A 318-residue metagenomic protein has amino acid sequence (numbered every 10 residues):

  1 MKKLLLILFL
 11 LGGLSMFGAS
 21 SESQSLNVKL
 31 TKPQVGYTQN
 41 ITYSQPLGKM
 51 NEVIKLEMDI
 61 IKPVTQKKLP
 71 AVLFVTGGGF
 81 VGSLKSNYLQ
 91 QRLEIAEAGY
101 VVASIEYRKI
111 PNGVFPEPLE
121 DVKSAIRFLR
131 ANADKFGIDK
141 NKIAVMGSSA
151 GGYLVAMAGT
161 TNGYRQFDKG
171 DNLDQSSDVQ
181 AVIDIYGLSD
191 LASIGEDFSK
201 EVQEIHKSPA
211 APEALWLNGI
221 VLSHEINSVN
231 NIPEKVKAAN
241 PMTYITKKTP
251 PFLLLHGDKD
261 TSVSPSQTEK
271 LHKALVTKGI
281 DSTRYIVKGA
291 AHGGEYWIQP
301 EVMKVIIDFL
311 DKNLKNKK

Functional and structural regions predicted by a protein language model:
M1-Q24: Bacterial Sec-dependent N-terminal signal peptides
A19-K318: Alpha/beta-hydrolase superfamily serine-hydrolase fold, recognizing
